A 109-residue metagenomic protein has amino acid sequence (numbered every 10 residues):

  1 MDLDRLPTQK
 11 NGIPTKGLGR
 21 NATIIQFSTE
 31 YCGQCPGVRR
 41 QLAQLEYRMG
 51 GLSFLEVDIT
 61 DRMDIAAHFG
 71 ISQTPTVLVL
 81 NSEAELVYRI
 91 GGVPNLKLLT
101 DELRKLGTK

Functional and structural regions predicted by a protein language model:
L3-A22: A short beta-strand-turn-helix
T23, S28-Q34: Short pre-active-site segment immediately N-terminal to redox-active cysteine/selenocysteine motifs in thiol-based
G33, T60-D64, E85, P94-K97: Short alpha-helical
P36-M49: Typically the conserved alpha-helix immediately C-terminal to a functionally engaged Cys/Sec in thioredoxin-like
G50-D64: Thiol-based oxidoreductase modules, predominantly thioredoxin-like and allied folds used for disulfide exchange
G70-L78: Structural micro-motif
V79-K109: Non-catalytic, surface beta->alpha helical segment in thiol-disulfide oxidoreductase systems
